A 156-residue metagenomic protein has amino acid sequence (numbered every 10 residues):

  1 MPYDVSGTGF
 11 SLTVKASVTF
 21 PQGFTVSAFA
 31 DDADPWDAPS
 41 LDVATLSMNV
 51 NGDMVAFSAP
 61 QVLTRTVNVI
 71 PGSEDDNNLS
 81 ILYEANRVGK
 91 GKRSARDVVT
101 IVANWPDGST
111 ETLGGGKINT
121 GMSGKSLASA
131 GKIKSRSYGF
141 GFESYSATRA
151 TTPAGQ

Functional and structural regions predicted by a protein language model:
M1-E74, K117-R136: Solvent-exposed edge beta-strands and adjacent loop segments that serve as assembly or binding interfaces
V18-F24, D75-D76, N104-G114, T148-R149: Short, surface-exposed beta-strand/loop "edge" segments at domain boundaries and coil↔beta transitions
S40, S135-G155: C-terminal partner/receptor-binding element of secreted or periplasmic proteins
Q61-L63, V67-R93: Short, conserved turn/kink motifs that form compact alpha/beta structural patches or helix kinks used as
R65, A95-I101, R136-Y138: Generic beta-strand structural signal
I81-T112: Short, acidic/charged, Gly/Pro-enriched secondary-structure junctions
L82-V88, I133, P153-Q156: Short intrinsically disordered coil segments
G115-G116, P153: Short coil/turn segments at secondary-structure boundaries
